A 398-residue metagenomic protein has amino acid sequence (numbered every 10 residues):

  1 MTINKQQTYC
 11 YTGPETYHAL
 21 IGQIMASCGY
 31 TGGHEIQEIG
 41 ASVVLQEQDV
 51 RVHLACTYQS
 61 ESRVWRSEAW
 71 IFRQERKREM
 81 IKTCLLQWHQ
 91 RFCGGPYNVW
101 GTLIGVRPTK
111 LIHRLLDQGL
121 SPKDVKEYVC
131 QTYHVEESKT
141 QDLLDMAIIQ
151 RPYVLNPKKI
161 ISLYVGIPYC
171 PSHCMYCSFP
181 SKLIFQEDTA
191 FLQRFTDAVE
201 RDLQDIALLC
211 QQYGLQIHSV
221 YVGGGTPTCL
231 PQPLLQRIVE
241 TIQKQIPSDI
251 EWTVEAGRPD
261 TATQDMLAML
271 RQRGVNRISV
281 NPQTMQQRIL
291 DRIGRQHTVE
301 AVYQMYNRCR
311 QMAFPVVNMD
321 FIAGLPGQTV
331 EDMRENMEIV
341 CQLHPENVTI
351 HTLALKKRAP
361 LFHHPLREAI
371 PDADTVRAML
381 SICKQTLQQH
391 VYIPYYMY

Functional and structural regions predicted by a protein language model:
T2-E38: Short Lys/Arg-enriched alpha/beta "domain-start" segment
G40-I71: Amphipathic beta-strand/beta-sheet edge segments enriched in Tyr/Trp
E68-L86: Extended acidic/polar, glycine-enriched regions that form or flank non-catalytic beta-rich accessory modules
Q90-Y97, D117-Y164, Y213-G214: N-terminal [4Fe-4S]-dependent radical SAM core
K159-T196: Canonical Radical SAM [4Fe-4S] cluster-binding loop centered on the CxxxCxxC motif and its immediate flanking residues
S181-C383: Conserved non-cysteine loop/helix-boundary elements of the Radical SAM core domain that shape
D374-Y398: C-terminal accessory region of radical SAM enzymes
